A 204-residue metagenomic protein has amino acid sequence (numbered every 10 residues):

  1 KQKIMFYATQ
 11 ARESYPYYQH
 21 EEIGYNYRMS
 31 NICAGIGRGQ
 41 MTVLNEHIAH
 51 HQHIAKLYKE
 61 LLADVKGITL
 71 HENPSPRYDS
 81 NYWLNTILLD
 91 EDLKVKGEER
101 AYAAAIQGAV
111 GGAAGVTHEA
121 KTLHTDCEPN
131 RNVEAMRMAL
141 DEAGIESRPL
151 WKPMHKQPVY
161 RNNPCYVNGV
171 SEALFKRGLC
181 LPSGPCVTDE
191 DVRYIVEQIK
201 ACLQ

Functional and structural regions predicted by a protein language model:
Q2-Q204: PLP-dependent aminotransferase class I/II
